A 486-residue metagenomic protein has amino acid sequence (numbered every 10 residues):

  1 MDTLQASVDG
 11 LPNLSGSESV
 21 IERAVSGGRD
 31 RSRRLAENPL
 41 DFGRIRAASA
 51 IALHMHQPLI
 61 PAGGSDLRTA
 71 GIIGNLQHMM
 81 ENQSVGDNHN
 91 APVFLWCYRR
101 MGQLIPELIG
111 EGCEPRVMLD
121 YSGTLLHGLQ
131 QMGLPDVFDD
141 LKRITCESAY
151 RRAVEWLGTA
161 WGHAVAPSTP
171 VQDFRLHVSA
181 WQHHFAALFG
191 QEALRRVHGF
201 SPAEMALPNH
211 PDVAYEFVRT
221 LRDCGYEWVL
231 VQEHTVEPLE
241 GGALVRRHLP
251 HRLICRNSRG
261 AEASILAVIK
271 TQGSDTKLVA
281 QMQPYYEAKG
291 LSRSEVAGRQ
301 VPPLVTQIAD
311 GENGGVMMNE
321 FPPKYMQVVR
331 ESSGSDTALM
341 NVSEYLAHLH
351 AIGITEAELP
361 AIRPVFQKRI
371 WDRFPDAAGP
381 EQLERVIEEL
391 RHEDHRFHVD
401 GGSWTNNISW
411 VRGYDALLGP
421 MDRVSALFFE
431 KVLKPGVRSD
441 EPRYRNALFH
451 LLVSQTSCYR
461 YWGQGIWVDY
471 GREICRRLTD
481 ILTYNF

Functional and structural regions predicted by a protein language model:
D2-W96, T124, R246-D275, Q283-E287 (+1 more regions): Active-site and substrate-binding clefts of carbohydrate-active enzymes
I21, G27-R31, F174, Q182-G190 (+6 more regions): Residues lining hydrophobic/aromatic ligand-binding pockets adjacent to catalytic sites
R46-L53, P58-P170, L194-P202, E227-Q232: Short, well-structured secondary-structure segments
P61, Q103-L104, G110-C113, Y121 (+3 more regions): Extended, H/D-rich, highly charged conserved domains that either
D87-I105, G133-I144, F174-S179, D212-F217 (+2 more regions): Well-ordered, non-membrane alpha-helical segments in soluble/globular domains
L125-V137, V165-F174, S201-D212, V236-L244 (+1 more regions): Acidic-and-aromatic substrate-binding clefts and catalytic sites of carbohydrate-active enzymes
V137-E155, V178-H183, F217-E237, R247-L266 (+2 more regions): Acidic, His- and aromatic-enriched active-site or binding-groove loops in soluble protein domains that engage sugars
F174-E204, S292-Q307: CE4/NodB-like, metal-dependent polysaccharide N-deacetylase domain that modifies extracellular/periplasmic N-acetylated
